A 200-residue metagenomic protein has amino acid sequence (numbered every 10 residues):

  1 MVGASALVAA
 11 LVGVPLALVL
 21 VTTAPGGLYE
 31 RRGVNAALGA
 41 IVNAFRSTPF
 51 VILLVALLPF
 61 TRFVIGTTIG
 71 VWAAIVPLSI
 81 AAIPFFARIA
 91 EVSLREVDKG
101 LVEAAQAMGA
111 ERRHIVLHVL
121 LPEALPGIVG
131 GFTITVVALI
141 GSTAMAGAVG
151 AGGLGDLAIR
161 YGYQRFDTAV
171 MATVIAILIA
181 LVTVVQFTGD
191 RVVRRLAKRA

Functional and structural regions predicted by a protein language model:
M1, N43-R46, F50-F85, V170-V174: Loop-to-helix entry region at the N-terminal start of transmembrane alpha-helices in multi-pass membrane transporters
M1-T22: Transmembrane alpha-helix signature in integral membrane proteins
G3-A4, R112-M145: Transmembrane alpha-helices
L11-L16, W72-V76, I80-V102, F132-T133 (+2 more regions): Membrane-embedded alpha-helices of multi-pass transport/permease systems
V19-A56, L78, I83, I89-V92: Cytoplasmic-entry segments and transmembrane alpha-helices of multi-pass inner-membrane transporters
L20-P25, A172-A200: C-terminal transmembrane helix and the adjacent membrane-cytosol boundary/short C-terminal tail of inner/organellar
F85, I89-I128, A158, K198: Short cytoplasmic-facing helical segments at TM-TM junctions of multi-pass membrane proteins
S142-A172, A176-I177, A197-A200: Glycine-rich helix-loop "coupling/hinge" segments at transmembrane-helix boundaries in multipass transporters
